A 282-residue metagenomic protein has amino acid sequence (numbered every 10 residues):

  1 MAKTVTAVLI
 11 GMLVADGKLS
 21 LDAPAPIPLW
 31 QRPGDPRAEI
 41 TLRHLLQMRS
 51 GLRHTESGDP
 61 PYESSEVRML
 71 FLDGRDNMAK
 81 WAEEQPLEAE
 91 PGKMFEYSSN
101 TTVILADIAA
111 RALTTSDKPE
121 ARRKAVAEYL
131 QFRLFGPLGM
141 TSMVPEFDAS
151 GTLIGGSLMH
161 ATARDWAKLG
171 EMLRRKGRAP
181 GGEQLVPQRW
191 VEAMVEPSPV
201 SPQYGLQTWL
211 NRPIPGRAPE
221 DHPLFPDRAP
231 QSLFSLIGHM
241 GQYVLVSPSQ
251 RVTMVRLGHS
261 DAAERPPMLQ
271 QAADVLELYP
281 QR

Functional and structural regions predicted by a protein language model:
M1-D22, L45, L105-A109, L169-L173: Active-site SXXK
A15-R53, E84-L87, T114-S157: Active-site helix/loop module of the DD-peptidase/beta-lactamase fold, centered on the serine-lysine SxxK catalytic
R32-P60, V67-R68, R75-P91, N100-V103 (+1 more regions): Conserved catalytic neighborhood of penicillin-recognizing serine enzymes
E66-L70, F147-A161, N211-D221: Carbohydrate-binding/catalytic loop surfaces
D76, M140-F147, E196-M254: Active-site Gly/Thr loop motif
T101-A109, S157-R178, Q242-G258: Active-site-proximal alpha-helical segments within enzyme catalytic domains
L130, F135-E196: Active-site-proximal binding-pocket segments
L233-R282: Structured C-terminal helix/loop/strand segments within mature extracytoplasmic catalytic/sensor domains
